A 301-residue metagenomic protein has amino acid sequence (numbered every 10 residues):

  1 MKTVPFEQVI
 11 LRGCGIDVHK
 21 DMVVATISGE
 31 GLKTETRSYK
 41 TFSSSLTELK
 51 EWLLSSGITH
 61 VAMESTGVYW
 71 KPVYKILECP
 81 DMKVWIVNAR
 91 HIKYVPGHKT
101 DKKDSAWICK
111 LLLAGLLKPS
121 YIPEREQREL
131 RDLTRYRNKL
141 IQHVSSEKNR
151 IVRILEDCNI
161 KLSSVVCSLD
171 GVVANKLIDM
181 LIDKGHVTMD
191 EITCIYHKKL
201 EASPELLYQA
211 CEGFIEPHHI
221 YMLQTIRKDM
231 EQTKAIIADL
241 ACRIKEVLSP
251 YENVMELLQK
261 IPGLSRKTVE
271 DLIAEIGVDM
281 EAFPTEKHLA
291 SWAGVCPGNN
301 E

Functional and structural regions predicted by a protein language model:
M1-E301: A detector of single, family-specific signature residues that are central to catalytic or substrate-handling motifs
